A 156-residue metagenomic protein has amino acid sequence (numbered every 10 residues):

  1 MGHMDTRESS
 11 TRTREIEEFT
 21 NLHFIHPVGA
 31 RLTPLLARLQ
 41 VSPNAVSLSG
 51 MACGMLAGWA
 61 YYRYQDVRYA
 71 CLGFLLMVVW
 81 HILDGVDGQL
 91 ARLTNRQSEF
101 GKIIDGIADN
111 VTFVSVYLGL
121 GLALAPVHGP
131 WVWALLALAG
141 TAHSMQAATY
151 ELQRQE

Functional and structural regions predicted by a protein language model:
M1-F74, V78: Topogenic membrane-insertion module of multi-pass membrane proteins
G2-T33, N110-E156: A feature for the membrane-embedded catalytic helix bundles of lipid/isoprenoid biosynthetic enzymes
S49-L56, L72-V79, V111, L118 (+1 more regions): Lipid-exposed faces of alpha-helical membrane segments in multi-pass integral membrane proteins
Y69-H128, A147-R154: Acidic (Asp/Glu-rich) catalytic motifs at the cytosolic membrane interface
